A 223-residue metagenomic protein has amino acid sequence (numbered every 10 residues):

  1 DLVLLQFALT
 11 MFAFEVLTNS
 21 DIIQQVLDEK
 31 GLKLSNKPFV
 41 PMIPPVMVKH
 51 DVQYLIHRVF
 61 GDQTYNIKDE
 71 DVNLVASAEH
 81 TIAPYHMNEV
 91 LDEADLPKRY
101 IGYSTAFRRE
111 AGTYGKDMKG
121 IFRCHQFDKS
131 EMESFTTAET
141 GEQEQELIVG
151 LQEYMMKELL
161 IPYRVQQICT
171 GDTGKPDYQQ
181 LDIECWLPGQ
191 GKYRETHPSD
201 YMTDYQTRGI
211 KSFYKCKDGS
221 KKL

Functional and structural regions predicted by a protein language model:
D1-L223: TRNA-recognition modules of translation machinery and tRNA-sensing kinases, especially anticodon-binding
